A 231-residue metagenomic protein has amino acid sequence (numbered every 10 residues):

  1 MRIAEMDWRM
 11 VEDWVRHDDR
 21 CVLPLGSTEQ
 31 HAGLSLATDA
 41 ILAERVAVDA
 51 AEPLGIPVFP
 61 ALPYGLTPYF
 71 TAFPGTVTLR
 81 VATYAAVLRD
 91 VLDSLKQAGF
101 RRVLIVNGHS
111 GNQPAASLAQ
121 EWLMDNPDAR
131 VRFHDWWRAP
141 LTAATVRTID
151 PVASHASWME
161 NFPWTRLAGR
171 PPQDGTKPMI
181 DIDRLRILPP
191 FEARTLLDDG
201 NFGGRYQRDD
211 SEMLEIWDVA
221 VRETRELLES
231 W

Functional and structural regions predicted by a protein language model:
M1-A82, A86-L104, S110-W231: Extended, histidine- and acidic-residue-enriched regions that form the cofactor-binding/catalytic faces
